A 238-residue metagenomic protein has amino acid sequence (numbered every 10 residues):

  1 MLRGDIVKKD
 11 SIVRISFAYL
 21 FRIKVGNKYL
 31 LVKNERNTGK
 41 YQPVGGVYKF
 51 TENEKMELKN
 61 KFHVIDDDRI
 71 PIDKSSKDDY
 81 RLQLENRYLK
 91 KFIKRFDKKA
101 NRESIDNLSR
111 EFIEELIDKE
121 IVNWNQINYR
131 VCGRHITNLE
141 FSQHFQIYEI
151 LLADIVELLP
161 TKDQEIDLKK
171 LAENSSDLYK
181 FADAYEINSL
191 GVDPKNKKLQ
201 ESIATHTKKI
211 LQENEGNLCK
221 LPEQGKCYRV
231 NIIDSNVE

Functional and structural regions predicted by a protein language model:
M1-E238: N-terminal leader/linker segments that precede catalytic domains of diphosphate-processing enzymes
